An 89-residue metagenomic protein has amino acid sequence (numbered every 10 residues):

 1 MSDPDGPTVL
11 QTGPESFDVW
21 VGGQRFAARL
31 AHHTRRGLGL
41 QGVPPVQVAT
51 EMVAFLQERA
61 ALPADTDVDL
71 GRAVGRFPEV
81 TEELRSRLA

Functional and structural regions predicted by a protein language model:
S2-L38, F77-A89: N-terminal intrinsically disordered, cationic/polar leader segments that include organellar targeting peptides
G42-A89: Acidic, low-complexity intrinsically disordered segments
